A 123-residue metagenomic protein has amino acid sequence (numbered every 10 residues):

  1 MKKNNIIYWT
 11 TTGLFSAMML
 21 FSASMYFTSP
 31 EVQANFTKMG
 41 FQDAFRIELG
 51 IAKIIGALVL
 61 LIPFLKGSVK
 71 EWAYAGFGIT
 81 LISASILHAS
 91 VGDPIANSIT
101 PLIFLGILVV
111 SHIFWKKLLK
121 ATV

Functional and structural regions predicted by a protein language model:
M1-V123: Membrane-interface extramembranous regions
